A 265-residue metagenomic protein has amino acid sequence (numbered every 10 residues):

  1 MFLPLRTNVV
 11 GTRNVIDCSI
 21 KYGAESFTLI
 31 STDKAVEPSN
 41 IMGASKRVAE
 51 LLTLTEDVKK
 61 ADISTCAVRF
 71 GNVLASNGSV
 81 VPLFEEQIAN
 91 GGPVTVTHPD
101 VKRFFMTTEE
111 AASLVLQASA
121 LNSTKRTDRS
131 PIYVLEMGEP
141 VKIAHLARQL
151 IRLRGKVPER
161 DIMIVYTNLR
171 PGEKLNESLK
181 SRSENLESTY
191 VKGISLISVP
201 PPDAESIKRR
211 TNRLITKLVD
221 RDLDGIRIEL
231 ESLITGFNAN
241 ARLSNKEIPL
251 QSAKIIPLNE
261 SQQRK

Functional and structural regions predicted by a protein language model:
F2-E50, T55: Conserved Rossmann-fold NAD(P)-dependent oxidoreductase catalytic core, especially the SDR/UDP-sugar
V15, K21, L51-K265: Strand-loop microenvironment adjacent to phosphate/nucleotide-handling motifs in alpha/beta enzyme folds
